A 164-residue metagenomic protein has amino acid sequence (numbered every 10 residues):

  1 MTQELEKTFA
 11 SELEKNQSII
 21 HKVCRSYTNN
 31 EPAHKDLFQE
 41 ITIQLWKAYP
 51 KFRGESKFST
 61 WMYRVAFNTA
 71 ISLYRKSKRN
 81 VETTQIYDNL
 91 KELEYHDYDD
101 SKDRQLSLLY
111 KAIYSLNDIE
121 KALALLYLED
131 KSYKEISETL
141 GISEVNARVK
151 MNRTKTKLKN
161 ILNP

Functional and structural regions predicted by a protein language model:
M1-K22, S26, K35: A short, charge-rich alpha-helical start-of-domain segment used by transcription regulators
T2-Q3, T42-K57, K76-S77: Sigma70-family region 2
D36-I43, S56-N68: Structural recognition of an alpha-helix C-terminal capping motif at a helix-to-coil junction
I41, V65, L123-A124, I136-S137 (+1 more regions): Hydrophobic positions on the alpha-helical face of helix-turn-helix-like DNA-binding modules
K51-R53, R64-T84, K102, R153: Arg/Lys-rich amphipathic alpha helix in sigma70-family domain 2
N80-L106, S132-Y133: Internal acidic/polar
S115-E135, T139: Short amphipathic alpha helix immediately N-terminal
L140-P164: DNA-recognition helix of helix-turn-helix
